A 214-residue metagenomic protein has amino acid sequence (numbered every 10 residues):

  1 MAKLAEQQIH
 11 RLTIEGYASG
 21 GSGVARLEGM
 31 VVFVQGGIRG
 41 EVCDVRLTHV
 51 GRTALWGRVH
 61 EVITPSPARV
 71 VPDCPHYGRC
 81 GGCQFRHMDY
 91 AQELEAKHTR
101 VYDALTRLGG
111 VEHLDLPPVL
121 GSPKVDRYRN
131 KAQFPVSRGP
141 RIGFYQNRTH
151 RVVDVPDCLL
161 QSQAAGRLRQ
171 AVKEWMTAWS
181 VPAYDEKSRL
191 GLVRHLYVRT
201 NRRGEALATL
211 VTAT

Functional and structural regions predicted by a protein language model:
M1-T214: Accessory RNA-recognition modules of RNA-modification enzymes
